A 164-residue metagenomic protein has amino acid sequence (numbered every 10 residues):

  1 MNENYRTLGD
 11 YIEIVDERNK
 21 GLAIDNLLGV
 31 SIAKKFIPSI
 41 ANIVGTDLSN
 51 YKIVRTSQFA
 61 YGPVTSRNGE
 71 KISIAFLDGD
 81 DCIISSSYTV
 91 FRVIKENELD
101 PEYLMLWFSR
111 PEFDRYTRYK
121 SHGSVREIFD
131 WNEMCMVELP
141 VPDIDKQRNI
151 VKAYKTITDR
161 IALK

Functional and structural regions predicted by a protein language model:
M1-N19, E138-K164: Non-catalytic DNA-recognition/assembly elements of restriction-modification systems
N4, R67-N68, F113-R118: Alpha-helical membrane-embedding segments and immediately adjacent membrane-interface amphipathic helices
Y5-F59: Sequence-specific dsDNA recognition surfaces
T56, A60-S109: A short beta-sheet element
C82-S87, H122-R148: A short glycine-rich beta-alpha junction/loop motif
E102-S124: Short, positively charged
